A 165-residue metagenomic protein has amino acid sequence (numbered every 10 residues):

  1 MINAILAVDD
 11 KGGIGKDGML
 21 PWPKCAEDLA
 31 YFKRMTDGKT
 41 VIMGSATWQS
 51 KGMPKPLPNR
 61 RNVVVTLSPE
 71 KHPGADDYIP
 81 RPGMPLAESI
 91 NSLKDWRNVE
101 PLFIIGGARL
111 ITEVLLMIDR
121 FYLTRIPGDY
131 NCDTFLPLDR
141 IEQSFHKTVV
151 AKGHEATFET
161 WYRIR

Functional and structural regions predicted by a protein language model:
M1-R165: Enzymes that bind and transform nitrogen-containing heteroaromatic metabolites
